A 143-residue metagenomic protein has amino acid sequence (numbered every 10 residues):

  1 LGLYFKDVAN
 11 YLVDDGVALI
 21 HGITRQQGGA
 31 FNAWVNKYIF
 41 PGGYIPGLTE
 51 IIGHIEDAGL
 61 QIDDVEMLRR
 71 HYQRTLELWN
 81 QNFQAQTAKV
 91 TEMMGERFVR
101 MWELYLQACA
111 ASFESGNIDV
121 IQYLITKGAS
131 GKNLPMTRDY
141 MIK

Functional and structural regions predicted by a protein language model:
G2-V17: A short glycine-rich, Lys/Arg-flanked "PGG" loop and its adjoining helix->strand segment in the class I
H21: Alpha/beta-hydrolase-fold catalytic nucleophile elbow
T24-N133, M141-I142: Substrate-binding/catalytic lobe of Class I Rossmann-like enzymes that use SAM or dcSAM, i.e., the mid-to-C-terminal
M136: Charged, cofactor-coupling segments
